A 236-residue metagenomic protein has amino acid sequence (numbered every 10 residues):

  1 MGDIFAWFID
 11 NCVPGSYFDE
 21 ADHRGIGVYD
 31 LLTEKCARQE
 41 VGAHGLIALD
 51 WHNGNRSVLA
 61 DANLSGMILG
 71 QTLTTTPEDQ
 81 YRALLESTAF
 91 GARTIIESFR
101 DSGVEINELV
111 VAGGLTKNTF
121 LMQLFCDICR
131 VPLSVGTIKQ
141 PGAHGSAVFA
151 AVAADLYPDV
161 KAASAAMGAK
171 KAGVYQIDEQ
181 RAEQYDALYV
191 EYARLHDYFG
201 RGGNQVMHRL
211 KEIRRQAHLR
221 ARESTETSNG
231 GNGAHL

Functional and structural regions predicted by a protein language model:
M1-L236: Glycine/Thr-rich phosphate-binding loops that ligate phosphate moieties of nucleotide and other phosphorylated ligands
